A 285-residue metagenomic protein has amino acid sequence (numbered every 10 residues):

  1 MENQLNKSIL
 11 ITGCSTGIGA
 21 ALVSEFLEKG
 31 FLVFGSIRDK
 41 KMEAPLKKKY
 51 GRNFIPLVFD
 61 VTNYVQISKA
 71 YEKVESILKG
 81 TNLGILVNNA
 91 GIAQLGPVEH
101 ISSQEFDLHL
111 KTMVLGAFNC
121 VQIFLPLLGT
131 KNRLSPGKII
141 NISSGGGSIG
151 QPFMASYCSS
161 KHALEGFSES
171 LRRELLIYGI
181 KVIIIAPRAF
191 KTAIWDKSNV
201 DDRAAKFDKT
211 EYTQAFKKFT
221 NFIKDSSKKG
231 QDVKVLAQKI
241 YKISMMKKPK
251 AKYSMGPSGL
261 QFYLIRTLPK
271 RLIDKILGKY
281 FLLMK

Functional and structural regions predicted by a protein language model:
S15-T16: Conserved glycine-rich cofactor-binding loop
F59-A70, S103: The beta1-alpha1 cofactor-binding region of Rossmann-like NAD(H)/NADP(H)-dependent oxidoreductases
P97-V98, S102-D107: Substrate-binding pocket helix/loop in short-chain dehydrogenase/reductase
E99, I149-S156: Active-site loop immediately N-terminal to the catalytic Tyr-X3-Lys motif of short-chain dehydrogenase/reductase
V121, S160-A163: Active-site helix of classical SDR
S144: Residue(s) in the substrate-gating loop at a strand-loop-helix junction that position the organic substrate next
L176-S226: C-terminal beta-strand-loop-alpha-helix "lid" module of Rossmann-like NAD(P)-dependent dehydrogenases
